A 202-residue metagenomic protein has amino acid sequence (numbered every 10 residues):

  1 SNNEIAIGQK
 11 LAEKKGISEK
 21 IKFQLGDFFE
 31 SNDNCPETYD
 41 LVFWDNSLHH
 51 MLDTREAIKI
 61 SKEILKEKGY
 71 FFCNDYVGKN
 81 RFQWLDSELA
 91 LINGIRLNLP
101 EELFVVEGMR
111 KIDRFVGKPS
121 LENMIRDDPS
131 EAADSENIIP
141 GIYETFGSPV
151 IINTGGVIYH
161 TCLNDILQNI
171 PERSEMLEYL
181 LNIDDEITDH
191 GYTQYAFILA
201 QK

Functional and structural regions predicted by a protein language model:
S1-S31: Class I SAM-dependent methyltransferase SAM/SAH-binding core
A6, D33, M51-E56: Short N-terminal helix/helix-N-cap motif within the alpha/beta-hydrolase-1
F29-V42: A short acidic, Gly/Pro-enriched loop at the edge of an enzyme's catalytic core that lines a small-molecule cofactor
D40-R55: A short SAM/SAH-binding and catalytic strip from SAM-dependent methyltransferases
R55-Y70: A short glycine-rich, Lys/Arg-flanked "PGG" loop and its adjoining helix->strand segment in the class I
Y70-M109: Conserved class I S-adenosyl-L-methionine
D86, E101-Q168: Substrate-binding/catalytic lobe of Class I Rossmann-like enzymes that use SAM or dcSAM, i.e., the mid-to-C-terminal
E144-K202: C-terminal lobe and adjacent flexible extensions of AdoMet/dcAdoMet transferase-like proteins
